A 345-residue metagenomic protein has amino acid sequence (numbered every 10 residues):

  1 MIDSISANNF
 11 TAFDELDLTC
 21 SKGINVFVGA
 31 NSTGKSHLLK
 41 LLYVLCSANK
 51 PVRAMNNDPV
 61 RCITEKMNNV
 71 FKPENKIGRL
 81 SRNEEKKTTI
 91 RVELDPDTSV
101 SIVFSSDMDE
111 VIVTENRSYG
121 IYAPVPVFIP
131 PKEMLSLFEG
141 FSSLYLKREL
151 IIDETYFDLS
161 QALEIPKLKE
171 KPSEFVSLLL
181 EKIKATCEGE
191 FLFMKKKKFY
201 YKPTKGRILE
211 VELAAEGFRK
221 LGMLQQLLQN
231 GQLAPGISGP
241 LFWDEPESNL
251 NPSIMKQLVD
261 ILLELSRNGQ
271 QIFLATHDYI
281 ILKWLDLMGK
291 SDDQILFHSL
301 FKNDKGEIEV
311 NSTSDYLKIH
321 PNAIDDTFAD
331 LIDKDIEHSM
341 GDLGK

Functional and structural regions predicted by a protein language model:
M1-K50, P203-G344: Switch/communication elements of ASCE P-loop NTPase nucleotide-binding domains
S4-S6, A48-I237, N303-K345: Phosphate-coordinating catalytic segments in nucleotide- and nucleic-acid-processing enzymes
